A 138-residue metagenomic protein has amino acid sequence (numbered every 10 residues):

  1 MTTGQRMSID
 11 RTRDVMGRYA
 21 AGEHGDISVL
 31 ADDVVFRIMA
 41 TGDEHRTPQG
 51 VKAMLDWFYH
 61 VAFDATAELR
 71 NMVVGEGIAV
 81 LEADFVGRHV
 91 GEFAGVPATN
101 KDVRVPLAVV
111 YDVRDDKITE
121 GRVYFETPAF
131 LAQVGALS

Functional and structural regions predicted by a protein language model:
M1-S138: C-terminal and inter-domain tail/linker signature
